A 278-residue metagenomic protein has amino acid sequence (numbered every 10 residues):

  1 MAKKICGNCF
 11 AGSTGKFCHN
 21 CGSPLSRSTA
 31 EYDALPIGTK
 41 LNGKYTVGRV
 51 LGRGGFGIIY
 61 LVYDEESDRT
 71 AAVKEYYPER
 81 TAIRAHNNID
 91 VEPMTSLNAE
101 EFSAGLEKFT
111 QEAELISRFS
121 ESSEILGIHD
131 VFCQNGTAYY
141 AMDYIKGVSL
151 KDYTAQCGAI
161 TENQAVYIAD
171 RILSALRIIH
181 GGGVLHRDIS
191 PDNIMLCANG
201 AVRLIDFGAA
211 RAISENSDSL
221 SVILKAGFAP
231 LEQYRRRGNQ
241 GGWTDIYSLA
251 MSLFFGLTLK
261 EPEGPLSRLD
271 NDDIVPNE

Functional and structural regions predicted by a protein language model:
I83-F119: AlphaC helix of the eukaryotic protein kinase fold
D130-V131: Activation-segment/catalytic-loop signature of the eukaryotic protein kinase fold
N135-S149, Y153: Conserved short submotifs of the Hanks-type protein kinase catalytic core that shape the nucleotide-binding pocket
I168-A169: Activation segment signature within eukaryotic-like protein kinase domains
H180-L196: Catalytic-loop of the protein kinase fold
S219-Q233: Conserved activation segment of eukaryotic-like protein kinases, specifically the C-terminal portion of the activation
E232-W243: Conserved end of the kinase activation segment
